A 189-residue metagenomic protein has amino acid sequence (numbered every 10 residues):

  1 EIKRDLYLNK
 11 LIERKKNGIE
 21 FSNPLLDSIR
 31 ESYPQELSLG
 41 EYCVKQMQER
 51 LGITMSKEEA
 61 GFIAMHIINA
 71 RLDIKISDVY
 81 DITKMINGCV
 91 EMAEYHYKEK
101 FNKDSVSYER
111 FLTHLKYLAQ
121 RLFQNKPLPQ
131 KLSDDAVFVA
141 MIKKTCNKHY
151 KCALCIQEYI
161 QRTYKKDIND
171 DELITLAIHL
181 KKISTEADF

Functional and structural regions predicted by a protein language model:
E1-F189: A cross-family "folded-core" feature that marks the main globular domain of proteins
